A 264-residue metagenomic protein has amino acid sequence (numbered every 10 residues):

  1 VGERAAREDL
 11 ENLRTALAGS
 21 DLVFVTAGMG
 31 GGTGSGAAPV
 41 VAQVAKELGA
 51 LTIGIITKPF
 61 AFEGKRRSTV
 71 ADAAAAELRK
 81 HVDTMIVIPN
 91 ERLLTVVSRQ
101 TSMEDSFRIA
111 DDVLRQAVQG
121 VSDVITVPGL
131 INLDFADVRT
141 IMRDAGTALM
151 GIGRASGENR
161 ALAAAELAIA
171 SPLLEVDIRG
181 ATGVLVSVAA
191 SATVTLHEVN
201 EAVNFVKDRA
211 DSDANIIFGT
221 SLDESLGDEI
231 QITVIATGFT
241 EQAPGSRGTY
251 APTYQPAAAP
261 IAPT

Functional and structural regions predicted by a protein language model:
V1-T264: Tubulin/FtsZ superfamily GTPase core signature
